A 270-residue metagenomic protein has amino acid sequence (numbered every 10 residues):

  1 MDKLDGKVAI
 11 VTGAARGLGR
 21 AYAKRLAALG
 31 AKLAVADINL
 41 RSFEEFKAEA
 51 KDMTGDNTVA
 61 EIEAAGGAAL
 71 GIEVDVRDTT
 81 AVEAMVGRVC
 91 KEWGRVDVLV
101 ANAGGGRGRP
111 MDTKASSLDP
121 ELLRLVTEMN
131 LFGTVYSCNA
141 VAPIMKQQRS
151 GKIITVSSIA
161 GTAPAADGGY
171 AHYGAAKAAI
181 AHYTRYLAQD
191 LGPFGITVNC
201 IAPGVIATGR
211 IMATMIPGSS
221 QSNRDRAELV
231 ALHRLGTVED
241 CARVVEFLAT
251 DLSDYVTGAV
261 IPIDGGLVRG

Functional and structural regions predicted by a protein language model:
D2-V35: Canonical Rossmann dinucleotide-binding motif of NAD(H)/NADP(H)-dependent dehydrogenases/reductases, specifically
E49-D56, E83, G106-R124, Q147 (+3 more regions): Conserved mid-core segment of classical short-chain dehydrogenase/reductases
D97, S116-V135, S150, I154 (+2 more regions): Catalytic Tyr-X3-Lys loop
D112, E228-L229, R234, V245-E246 (+1 more regions): Short C-terminal tail/terminal secondary-structure segment of NAD(P)H-dependent dehydrogenase/reductase domains
C138, A176, T184: Active-site helix of classical SDR
P143, T162, Q189-D190, D254: Alpha-helical segment proximal to the catalytic Tyr-Lys
S158: Residue(s) in the substrate-gating loop at a strand-loop-helix junction that position the organic substrate next
G192, T197, V256-G258: Short, small/polar-rich loop/turn modules that mediate ligand/substrate recognition or access, typified
